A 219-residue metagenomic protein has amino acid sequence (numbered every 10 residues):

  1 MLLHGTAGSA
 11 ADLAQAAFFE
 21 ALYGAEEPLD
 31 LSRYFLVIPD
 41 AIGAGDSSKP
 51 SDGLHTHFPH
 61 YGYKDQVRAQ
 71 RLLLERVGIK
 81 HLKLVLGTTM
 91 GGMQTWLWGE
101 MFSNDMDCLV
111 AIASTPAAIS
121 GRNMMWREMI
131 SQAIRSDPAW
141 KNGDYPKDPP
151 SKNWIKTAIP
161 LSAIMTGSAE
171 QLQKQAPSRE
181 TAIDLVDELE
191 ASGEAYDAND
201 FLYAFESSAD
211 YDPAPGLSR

Functional and structural regions predicted by a protein language model:
M1-D52: N-terminal cap/lid subdomain of alpha/beta-hydrolase-fold enzymes
H4, G87-T89: Conserved alpha/beta-hydrolase "nucleophile elbow" surrounding the catalytic nucleophile
E20-G24, M93, K147-D148: Short alpha-helical segments and helix-capping/turn motifs at coil-helix boundaries
G53-D65: Catalytic nucleophile-loop/oxyanion-hole region of alpha/beta-hydrolase and closely related hydrolase-like folds
K64-L84, M93-W96, M101: Conserved acidic catalytic loop of the alpha/beta-hydrolase fold
V85-G87, I112: Short beta-strand immediately N-terminal to the catalytic nucleophile in serine-hydrolase-like folds
D105, A111-L189: Alpha/beta-hydrolase-fold enzymes
E190-R219: Conserved serine/cysteine hydrolase catalytic core
